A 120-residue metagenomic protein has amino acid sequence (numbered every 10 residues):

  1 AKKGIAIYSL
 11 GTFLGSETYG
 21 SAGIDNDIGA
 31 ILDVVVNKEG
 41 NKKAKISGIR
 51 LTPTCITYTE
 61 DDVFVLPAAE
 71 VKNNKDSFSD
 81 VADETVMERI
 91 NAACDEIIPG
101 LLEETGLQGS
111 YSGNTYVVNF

Functional and structural regions predicted by a protein language model:
A1-A30: Conserved beta-sheet core of the metallophosphoesterase superfamily
A22-F120: A short C-terminal boundary segment appended to hydrolase-like catalytic domains
